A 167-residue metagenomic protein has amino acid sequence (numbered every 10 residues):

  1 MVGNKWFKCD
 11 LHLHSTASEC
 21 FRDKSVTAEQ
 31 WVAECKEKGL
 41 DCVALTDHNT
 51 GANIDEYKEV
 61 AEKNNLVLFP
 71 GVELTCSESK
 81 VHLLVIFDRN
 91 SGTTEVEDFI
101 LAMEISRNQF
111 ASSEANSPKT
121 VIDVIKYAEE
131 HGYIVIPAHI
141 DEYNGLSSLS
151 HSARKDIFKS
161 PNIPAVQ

Functional and structural regions predicted by a protein language model:
M1-S79: An N-terminally biased module of ancient metal coordination in phosphate/nucleic-acid-related enzymes
W6, I54-A165: Extended substrate/RNA-proximal surfaces in nucleic-acid metabolism proteins
T46-H48, A138, Q167: Short His-Asn-centered micro-motif
